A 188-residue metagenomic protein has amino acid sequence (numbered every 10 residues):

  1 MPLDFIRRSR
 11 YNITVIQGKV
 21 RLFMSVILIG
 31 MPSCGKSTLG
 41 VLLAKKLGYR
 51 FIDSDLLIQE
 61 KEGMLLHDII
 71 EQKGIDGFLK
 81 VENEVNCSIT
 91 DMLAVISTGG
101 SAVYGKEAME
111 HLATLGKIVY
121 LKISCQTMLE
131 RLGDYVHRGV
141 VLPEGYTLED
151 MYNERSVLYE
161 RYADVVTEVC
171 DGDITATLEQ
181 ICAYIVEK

Functional and structural regions predicted by a protein language model:
F5, Y11, G18-R21, L42 (+2 more regions): NTP-dependent small-molecule kinase module
L28: Hydrophobic anchor at the beta1->P-loop junction of P-loop NTPases
M31: P-loop (Walker A) phosphate-binding loop of NTP-binding proteins
C34: ATP-binding Walker
S37: Walker A/P-loop
K45-S54: Post-Walker A helix-loop "phosphate-sensing" segment adjacent to the P-loop in P-loop NTPases
L56-E110: ATP-dependent small-molecule kinase phosphotransfer cores that center on conserved nucleotide phosphate-binding segments
L115-S156: A glycine- and Lys/Arg-enriched "phosphate-lid" helix/loop adjacent to the NTP-binding pocket of small-molecule kinases
